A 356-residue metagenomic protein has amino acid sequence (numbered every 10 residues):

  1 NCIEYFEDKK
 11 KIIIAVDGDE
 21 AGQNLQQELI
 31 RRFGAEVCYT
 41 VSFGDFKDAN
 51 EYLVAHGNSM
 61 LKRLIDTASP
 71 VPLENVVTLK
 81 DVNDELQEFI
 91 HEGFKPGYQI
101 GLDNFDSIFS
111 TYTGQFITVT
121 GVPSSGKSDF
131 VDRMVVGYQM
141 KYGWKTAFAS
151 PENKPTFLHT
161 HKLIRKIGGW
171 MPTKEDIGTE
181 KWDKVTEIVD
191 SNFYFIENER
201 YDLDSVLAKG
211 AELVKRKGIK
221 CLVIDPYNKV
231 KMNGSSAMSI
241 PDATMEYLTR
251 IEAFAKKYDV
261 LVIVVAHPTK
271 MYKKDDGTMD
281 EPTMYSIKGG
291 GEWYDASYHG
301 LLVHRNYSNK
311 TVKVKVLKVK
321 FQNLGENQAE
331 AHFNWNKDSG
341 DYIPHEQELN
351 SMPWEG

Functional and structural regions predicted by a protein language model:
N1-D84: TOPRIM fold recognition
E4, D8, L203-I219, A253-Y258 (+1 more regions): C-terminal regions of RecA-like/P-loop NTPase motor modules
K11, K145, D259-L261: Proline-centered loop/turn at the N-terminus of a beta-strand
G22-L25, K47-E51, P155-T160, G169 (+4 more regions): Switch/connector loops and helix/strand junctions flanking conserved nucleotide-binding motifs in nucleotide-processing
L73-G169: The Walker A/P-loop phosphate-binding site
D106, K141-G218, M232, Q328-H332: Cytosolic-facing regulatory segments adjacent to core modules
P172-E175, Y194-E199, K231-M245, D275-Y285: Flexible beta-alpha connector loops of hexameric P-loop NTPases
V223-I224, V260-H267: Structural recognition of the conserved hydrophobic beta-strand(s) that form the central parallel beta-sheet of P-loop
